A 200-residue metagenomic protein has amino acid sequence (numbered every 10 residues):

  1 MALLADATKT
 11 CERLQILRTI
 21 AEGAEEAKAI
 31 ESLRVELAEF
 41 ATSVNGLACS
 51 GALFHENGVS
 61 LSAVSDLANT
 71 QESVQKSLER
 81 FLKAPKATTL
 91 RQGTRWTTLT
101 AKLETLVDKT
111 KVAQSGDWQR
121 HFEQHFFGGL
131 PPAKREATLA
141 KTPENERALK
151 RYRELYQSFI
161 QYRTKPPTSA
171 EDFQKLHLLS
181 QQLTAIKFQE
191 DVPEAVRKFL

Functional and structural regions predicted by a protein language model:
M1-L200: Amphipathic alpha-helical assembly segments used for oligomerization, scaffolding, or translocation
